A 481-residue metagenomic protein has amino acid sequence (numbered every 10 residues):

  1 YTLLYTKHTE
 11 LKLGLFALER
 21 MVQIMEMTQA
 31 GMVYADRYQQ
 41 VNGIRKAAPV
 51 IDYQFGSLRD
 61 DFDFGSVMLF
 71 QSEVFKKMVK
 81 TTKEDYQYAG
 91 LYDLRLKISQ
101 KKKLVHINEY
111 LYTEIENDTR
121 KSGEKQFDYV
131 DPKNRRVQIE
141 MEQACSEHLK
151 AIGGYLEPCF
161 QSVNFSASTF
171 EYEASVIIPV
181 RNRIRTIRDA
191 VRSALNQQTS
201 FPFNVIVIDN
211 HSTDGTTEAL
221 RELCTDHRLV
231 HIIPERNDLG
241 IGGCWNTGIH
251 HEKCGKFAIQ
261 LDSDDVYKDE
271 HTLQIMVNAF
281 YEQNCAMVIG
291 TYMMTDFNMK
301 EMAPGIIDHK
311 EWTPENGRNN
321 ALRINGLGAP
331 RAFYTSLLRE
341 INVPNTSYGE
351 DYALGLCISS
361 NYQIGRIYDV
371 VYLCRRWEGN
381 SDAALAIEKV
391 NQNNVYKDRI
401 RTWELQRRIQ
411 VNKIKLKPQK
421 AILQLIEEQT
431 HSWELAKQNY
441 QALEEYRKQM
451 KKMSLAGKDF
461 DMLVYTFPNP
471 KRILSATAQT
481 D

Functional and structural regions predicted by a protein language model:
Y1, E235-K253: Glycine-rich, basic loop-to-helix element that forms the pyrophosphate-binding segment of sugar-nucleotide handling
Y1-K12, G255-V266: Short beta-strand-to-loop acidic/aromatic patch adjacent to the donor-nucleotide binding site
E10, D209-A219, N237: A conserved acidic beta->alpha catalytic loop
E10-A47, H271-P304: Conserved donor NDP-sugar-binding/catalytic core segment of glycosyltransferases
K46-F70, E311-A332: A recurrent flexible, glycine/aromatic-enriched loop bordering the glycosyltransferase active site that acts as
D85-L94, S347-L354: Acidic donor-binding loop at a coil-to-helix junction in glycosyltransferase catalytic cores that engages
V105-N117, T291, G365-V371, R376: Catalytic beta-strand/loop signature of glycosyltransferases that borders the donor
R192-P202: Short, acidic, metal-binding catalytic loop of nucleotide-sugar glycosyltransferases
